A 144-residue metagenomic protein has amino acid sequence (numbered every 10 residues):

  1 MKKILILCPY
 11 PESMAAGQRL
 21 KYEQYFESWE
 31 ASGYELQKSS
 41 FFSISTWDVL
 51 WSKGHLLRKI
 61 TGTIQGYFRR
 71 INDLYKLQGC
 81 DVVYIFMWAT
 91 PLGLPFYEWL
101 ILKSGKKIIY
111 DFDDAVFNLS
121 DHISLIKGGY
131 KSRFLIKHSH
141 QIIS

Functional and structural regions predicted by a protein language model:
M1-F41: N-terminal subdomain of nucleotide-sugar transferases
M14-A15, T46-D48, P91-L94, F117-S120: Short catalytic/ligand-binding loop motif for oxyanion handling, primarily in non-cytosolic enzymes, centered on
Q37-W47, D113-F117: Short connector loops at secondary-structure junctions
F41-N72: A short, charged, and often flexible helix/loop element on the N-terminal side of the glycosyltransferase catalytic
W51-G54, H122-K127: Surface-exposed, active-site-proximal loop segments in enzymatic domains
F68-C80, L92-Y110, V116-F117, S124-I143: Membrane-proximal helix-turn-helix segments that form the acceptor-binding/catalytic region of lipid-linked
I85, I143-S144: Short beta-strand scaffold positions
I85-P91: Short His-centered aromatic/hydrophobic patch
